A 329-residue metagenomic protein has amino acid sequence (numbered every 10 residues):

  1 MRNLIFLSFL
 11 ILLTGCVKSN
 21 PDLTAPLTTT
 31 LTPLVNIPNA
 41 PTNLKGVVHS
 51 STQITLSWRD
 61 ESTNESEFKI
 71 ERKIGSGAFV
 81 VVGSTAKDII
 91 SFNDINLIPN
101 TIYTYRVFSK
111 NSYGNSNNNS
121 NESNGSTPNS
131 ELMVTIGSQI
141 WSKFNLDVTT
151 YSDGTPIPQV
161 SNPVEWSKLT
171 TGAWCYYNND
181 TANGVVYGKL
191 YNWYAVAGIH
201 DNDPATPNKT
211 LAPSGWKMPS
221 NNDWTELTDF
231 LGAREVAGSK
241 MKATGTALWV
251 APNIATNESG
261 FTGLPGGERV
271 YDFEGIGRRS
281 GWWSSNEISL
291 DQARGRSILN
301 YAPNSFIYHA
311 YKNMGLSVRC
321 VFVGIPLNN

Functional and structural regions predicted by a protein language model:
L13-G15: C-terminal motif of bacterial Sec signal peptides marking the signal peptidase cleavage site
V17-N20: Bacterial signal peptide processing site
P26-L27, K110-N129: Extracellular fibronectin type III
T52-E65: Conserved aromatic anchor
F68-I70: Short beta-strand elements bearing conserved aromatic residues within extracellular beta-rich modules
D88-N93: Short S/T/G- and acidic-enriched coil/turn segments that sit immediately N-terminal to beta-strands in beta-sandwich
D94-S116: Beta-strand-rich modules
S130-N329: Conserved positions within compact, well-structured domain cores
